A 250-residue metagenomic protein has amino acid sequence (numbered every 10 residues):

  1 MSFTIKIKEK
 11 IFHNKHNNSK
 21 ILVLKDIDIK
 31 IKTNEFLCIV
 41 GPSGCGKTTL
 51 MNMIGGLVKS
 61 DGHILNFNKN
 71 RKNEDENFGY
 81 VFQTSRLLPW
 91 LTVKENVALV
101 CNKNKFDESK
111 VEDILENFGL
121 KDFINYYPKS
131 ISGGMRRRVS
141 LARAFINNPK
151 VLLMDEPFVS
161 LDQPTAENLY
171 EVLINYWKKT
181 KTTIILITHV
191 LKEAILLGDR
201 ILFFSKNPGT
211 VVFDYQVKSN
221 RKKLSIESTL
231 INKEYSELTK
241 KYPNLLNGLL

Functional and structural regions predicted by a protein language model:
V40-P42: The feature captures the beta-strand-to-loop junction immediately N-terminal to the Walker
G55: Helix-to-loop junction immediately C-terminal to a conserved catalytic motif
F106-F123, N175: Conserved ABC ATPase "signature" region
Y127-I131, M135: Conserved ABC ATPase signature
L141: Hydrophobic anchor residue at the start of the ABC signature
N148: Conserved catalytic motifs of ABC-family nucleotide-binding domains
L152-D155: Catalytic Walker B motif of ABC-type/P-loop ATPase nucleotide-binding domains
